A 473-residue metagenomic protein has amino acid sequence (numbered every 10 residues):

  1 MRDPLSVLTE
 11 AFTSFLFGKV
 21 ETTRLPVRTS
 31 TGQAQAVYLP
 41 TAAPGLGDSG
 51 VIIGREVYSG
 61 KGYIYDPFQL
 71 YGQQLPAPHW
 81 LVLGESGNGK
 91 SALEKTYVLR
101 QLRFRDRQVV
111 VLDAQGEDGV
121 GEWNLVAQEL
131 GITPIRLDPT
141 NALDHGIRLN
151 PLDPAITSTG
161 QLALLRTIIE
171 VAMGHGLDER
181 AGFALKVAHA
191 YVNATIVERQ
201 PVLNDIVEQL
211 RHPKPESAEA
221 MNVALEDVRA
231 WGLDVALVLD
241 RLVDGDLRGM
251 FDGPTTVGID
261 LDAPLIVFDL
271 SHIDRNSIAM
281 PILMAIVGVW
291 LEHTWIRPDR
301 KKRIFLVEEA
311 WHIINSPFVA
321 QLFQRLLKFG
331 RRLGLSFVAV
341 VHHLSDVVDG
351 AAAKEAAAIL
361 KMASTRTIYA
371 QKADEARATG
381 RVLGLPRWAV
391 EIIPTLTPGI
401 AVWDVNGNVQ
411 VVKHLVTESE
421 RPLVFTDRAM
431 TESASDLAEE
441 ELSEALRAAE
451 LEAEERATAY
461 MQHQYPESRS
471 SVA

Functional and structural regions predicted by a protein language model:
M1-H79, S419, Y460, Q464-A473: Basic- and hydrophobic-enriched, low-structure N-terminal and domain-boundary segments that flank ATP-binding catalytic
Q35-Y58, L130, N150-L335, I392 (+2 more regions): P-loop NTPase motor domains
Y65-D66, G72, A77-E85, S91-A190: Switch/coupling segment of Walker-type NTPase motor domains
G72-Q73, G89-K90, E117-L125, L143-H145 (+8 more regions): Flexible loop/turn segments at secondary-structure boundaries
L75-N88, E94-V98, T140, S271-I392 (+1 more regions): Conserved P-loop NTPase motor cores
W80-A114, D436-A473: A short, charged
P134-R136, L265-V267, R366-I368: Conserved beta-strand scaffold positions in the cores of enzyme catalytic domains, especially in NTP/NDP-utilizing
T157-P201, A351-Q464, V472: P-loop NTPase motor core of the ASCE superfamily
